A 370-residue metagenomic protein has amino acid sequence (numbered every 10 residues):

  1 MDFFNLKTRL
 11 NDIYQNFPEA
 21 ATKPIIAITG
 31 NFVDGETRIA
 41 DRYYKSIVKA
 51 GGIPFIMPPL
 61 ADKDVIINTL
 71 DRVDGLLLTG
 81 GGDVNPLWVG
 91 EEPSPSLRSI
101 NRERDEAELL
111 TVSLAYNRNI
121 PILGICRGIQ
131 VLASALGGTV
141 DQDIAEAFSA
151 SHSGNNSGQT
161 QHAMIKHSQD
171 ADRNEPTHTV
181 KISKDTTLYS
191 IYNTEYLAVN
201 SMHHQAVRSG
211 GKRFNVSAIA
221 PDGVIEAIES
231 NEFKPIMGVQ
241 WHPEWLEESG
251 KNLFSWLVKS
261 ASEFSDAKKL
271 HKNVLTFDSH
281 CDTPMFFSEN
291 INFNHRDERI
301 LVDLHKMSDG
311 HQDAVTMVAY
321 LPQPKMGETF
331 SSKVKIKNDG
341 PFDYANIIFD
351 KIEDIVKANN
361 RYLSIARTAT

Functional and structural regions predicted by a protein language model:
M1-I125, S134, D141, A145-I191 (+5 more regions): N-terminal beta1-alpha1 cap of cysteine-dependent amidohydrolase-like domains
T29, Q240, V318: A cross-family glycoside hydrolase active-site/sugar-binding cleft signature
P58, S201, R367: Short loop/edge segments at beta-strand edges and connector loops that shape dinucleotide/nucleotide cofactor-binding
Q130: Cytosolic ligand/metal-binding cores
V199-A206, G238-P243, T276-T283: Histidine-centered catalytic micro-motifs
V199-N200, S217, V315: Paired acidic/hydrophobic, glycine-rich loop segments that form the ligand-binding mouth/hinge of periplasmic-binding
D266-T370: N-terminal hydrophobic targeting/anchoring segments and the immediately downstream early-domain regions of hydrolases
